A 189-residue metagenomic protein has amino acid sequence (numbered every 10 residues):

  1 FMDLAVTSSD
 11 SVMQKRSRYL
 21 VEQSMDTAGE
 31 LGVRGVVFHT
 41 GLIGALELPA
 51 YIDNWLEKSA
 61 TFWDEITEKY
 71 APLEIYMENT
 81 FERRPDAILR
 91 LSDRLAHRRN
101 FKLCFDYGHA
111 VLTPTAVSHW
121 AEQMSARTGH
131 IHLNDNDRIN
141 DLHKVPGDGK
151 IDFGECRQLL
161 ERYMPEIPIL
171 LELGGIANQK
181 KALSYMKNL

Functional and structural regions predicted by a protein language model:
F1-M2, F38-I43, N134-N136: Short loop/turn segments at strand-loop or loop-helix junctions that form parts of catalytic or ligand-binding pockets
F1-R16, L170, A182-L189: Alpha/beta catalytic barrel-like cores
M2-D3, E78, E155, P165: Intrinsically disordered, low-complexity regions enriched in small/polar residues
D3, I52, E74-M77, A110 (+2 more regions): Residues at structural and domain junctions
D3-S9, G44-P49, L112-T113, I139-K144: A short acidic, helix-capping loop that chelates divalent metal ions and anchors anionic groups
V6-K102: Active-site acidic/histidine proton-transfer and metal-coordination neighborhood in alpha/beta enzyme cores
D26, R34, K58, P85-F105 (+1 more regions): Histidine-acidic metal/acid-base catalytic patches
